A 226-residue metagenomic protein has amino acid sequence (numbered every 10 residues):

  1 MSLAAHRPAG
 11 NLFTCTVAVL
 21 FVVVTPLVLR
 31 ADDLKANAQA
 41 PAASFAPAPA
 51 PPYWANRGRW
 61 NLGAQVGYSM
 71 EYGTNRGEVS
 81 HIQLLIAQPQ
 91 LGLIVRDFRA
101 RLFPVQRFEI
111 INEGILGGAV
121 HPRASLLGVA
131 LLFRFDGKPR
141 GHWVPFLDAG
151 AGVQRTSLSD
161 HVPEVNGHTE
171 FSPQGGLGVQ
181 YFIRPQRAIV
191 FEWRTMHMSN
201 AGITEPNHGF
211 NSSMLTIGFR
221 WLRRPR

Functional and structural regions predicted by a protein language model:
M1-W54, P225-R226: Cleavable N-terminal export/targeting peptides
A50-W60, V95-F108, R123, K138-V144 (+2 more regions): Short loop/turn motifs that connect adjacent beta-strands in outer-membrane beta-barrel proteins
G58-W60, H81-A87, R123-V129, W143 (+2 more regions): Residues that define the transmembrane beta-barrel architecture of outer-membrane proteins
W60-V66, Q106-N112, L127-V129, P145-A151 (+3 more regions): Transmembrane beta-strands of outer-membrane beta-barrel proteins
A64-Y68, A87-V95, V129-G137, A149-V153 (+2 more regions): Residues on the lipid-exposed face of transmembrane beta-strands in outer-membrane beta-barrel proteins
V66-Y72, L93, G114-V120, A151-S157 (+2 more regions): Transmembrane beta-strands of outer-membrane beta-barrel pores
T74-V79, G117-V120, S159-V165, A201-N207: Extracellular loop and loop/strand-boundary signature of outer-membrane beta-barrel proteins
F210-R226: Outer-membrane beta-barrel "beta-signal"
